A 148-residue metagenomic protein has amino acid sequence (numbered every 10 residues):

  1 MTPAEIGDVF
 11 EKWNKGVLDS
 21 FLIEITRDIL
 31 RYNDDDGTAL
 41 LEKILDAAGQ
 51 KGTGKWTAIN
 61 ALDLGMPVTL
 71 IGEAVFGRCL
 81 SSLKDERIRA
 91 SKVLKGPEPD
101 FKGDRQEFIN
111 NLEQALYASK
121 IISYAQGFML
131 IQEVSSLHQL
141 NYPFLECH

Functional and structural regions predicted by a protein language model:
M1-H148: C-terminal substrate-binding/catalytic lobe of Rossmann-fold NAD(P)-dependent dehydrogenases
